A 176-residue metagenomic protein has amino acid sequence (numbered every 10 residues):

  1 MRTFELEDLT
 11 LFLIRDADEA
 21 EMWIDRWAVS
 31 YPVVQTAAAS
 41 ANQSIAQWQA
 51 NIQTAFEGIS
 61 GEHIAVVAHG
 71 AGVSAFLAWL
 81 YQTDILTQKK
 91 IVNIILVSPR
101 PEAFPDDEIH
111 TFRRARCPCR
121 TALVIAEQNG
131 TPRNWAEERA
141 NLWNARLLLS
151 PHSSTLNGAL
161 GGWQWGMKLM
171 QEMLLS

Functional and structural regions predicted by a protein language model:
R2-I64, H152-S154: Active-site catalytic motif of lipid deacylating hydrolases and related acyltransferases
A65-A68, I94: Conserved alpha/beta-hydrolase fold motif
V67-L77: Gly/Ala-rich beta-loop-alpha elbow adjacent to hydrolase catalytic centers
L86-E102: A conserved short beta-strand
E102-A103, E127-P132: Acidic catalytic loop of the alpha/beta-hydrolase fold
R116-I125: Short beta-strand/loop motif that positions the catalytic acidic residue of the alpha/beta-hydrolase fold
G130-A145: Conserved loop-alpha-helix segment in the C-terminal half of the alpha/beta-hydrolase fold that carries the catalytic
A145-S176: C-terminal catalytic histidine-bearing segment of alpha/beta-hydrolase fold enzymes
